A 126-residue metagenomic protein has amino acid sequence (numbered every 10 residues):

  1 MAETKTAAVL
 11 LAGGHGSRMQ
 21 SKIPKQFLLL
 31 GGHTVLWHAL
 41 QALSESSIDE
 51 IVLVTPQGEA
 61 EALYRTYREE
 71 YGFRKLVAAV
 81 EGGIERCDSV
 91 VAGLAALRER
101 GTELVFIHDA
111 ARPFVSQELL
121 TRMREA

Functional and structural regions predicted by a protein language model:
M1-S21: N-terminal nucleotide-binding beta1-loop-alpha1 segment
A2-T4, W37-E103: Conserved N-terminal catalytic core of the sugar/cofactor nucleotidyltransferase
L10, L36, G93, H108-D109: Residue-level signal for inorganic ion chemistry
G14-G16, Q57-E59, I84-E85, A110-P113: Short glycine-rich anion-binding loops that position phosphate/pyrophosphate groups of nucleotides and phosphorylated
R18, Q26-L29, A78-A79: Conserved beta-strand positions that form and line the central face of beta-propeller blades
K25-H38: Short catalytic helix/loop segments, enriched in acidic residues and glycine and frequently bearing histidine
G101-A111: Short beta-strand-to-loop acidic/aromatic patch adjacent to the donor-nucleotide binding site
V115-A126: Conserved donor-nucleotide/metal-binding helix-loop-beta segment in metal-dependent transferases, i.e., the alpha-helix
